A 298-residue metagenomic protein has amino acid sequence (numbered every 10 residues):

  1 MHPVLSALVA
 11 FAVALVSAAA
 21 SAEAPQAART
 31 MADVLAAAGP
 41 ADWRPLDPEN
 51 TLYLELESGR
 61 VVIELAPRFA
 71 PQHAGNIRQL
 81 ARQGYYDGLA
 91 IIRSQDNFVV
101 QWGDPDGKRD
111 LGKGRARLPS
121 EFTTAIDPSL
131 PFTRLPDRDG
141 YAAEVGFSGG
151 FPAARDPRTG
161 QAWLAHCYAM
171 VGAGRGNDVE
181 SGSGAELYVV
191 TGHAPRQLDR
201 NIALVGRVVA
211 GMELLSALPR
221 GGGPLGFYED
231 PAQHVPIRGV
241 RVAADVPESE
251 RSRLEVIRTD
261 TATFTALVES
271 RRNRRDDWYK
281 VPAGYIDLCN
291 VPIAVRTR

Functional and structural regions predicted by a protein language model:
M1-V4: Positively charged n-region of N-terminal signal peptides that target proteins for export
S6-V16: Bacterial N-terminal signal peptides
S17-S21: N-terminal signal peptide c-region/cleavage motif recognized by signal peptidases
A22-R298: Cyclophilin-like peptidyl-prolyl cis-trans isomerases
